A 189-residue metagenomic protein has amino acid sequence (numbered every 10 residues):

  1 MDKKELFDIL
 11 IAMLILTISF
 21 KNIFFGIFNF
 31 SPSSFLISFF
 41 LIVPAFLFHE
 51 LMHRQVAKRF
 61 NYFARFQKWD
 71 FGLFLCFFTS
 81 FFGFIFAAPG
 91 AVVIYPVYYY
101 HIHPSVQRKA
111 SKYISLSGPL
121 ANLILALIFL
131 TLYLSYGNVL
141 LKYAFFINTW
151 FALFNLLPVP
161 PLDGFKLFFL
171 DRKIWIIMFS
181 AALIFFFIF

Functional and structural regions predicted by a protein language model:
M1-F189: Hydrophobic transmembrane alpha-helices and their immediate loop junctions in multi-pass integral membrane proteins
